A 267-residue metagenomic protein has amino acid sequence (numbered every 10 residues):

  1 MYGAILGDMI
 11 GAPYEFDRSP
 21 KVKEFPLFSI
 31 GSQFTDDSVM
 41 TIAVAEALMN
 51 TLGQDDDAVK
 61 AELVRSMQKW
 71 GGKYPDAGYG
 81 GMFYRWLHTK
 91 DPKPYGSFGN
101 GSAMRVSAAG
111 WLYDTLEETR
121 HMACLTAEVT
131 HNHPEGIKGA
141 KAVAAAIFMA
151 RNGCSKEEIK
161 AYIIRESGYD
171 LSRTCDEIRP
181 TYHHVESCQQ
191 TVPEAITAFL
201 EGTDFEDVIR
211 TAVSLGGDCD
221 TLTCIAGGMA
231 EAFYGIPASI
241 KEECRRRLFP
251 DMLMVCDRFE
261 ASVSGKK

Functional and structural regions predicted by a protein language model:
M1-K267: Structured, active/binding-site neighborhoods that engage oxygen-rich ligands
